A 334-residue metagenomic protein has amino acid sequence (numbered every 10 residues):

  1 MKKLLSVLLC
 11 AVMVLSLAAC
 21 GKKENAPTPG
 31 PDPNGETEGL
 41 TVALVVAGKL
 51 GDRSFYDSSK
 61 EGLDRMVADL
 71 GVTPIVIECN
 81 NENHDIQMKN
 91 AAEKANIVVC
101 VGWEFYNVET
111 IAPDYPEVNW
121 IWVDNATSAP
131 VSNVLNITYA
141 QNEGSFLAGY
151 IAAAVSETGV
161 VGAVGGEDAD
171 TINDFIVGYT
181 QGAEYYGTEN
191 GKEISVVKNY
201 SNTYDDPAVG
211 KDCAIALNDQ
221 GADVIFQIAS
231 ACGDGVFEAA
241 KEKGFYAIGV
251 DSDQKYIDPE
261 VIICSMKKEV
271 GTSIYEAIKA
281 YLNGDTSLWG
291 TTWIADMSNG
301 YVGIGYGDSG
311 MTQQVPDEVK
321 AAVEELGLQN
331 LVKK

Functional and structural regions predicted by a protein language model:
M1-L9: Positively charged n-region of N-terminal signal peptides that target proteins for export
K3, G21-K22: N-terminal helix-turn-helix DNA-binding module of bacterial transcription factors
S16-A19: C-terminal motif of bacterial Sec signal peptides marking the signal peptidase cleavage site
K22-K334: A residue-level marker of the well-folded mature domains of exported/periplasmic proteins
